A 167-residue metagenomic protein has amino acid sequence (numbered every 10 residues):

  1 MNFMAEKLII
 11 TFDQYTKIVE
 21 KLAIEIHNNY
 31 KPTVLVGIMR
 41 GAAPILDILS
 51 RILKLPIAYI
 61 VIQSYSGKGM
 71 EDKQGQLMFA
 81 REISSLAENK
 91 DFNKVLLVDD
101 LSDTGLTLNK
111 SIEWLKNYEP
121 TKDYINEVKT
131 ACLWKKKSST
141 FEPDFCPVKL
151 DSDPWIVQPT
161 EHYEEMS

Functional and structural regions predicted by a protein language model:
M1-S167: PRPP-associated nucleotide enzymes
